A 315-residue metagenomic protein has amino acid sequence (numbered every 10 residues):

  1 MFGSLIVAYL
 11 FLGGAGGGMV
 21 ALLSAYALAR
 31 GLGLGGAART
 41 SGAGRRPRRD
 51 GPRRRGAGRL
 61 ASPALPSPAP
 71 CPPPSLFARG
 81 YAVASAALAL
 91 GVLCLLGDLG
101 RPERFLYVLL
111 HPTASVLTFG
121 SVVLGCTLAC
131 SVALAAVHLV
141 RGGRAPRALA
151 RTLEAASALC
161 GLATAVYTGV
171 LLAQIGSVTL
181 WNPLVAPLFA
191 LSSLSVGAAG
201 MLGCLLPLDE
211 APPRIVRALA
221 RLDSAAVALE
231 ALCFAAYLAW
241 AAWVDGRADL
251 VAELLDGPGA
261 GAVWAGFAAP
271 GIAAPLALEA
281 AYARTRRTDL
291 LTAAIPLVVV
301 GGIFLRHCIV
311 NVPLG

Functional and structural regions predicted by a protein language model:
M1-A61, H307, N311-P313: N-terminal signal-anchor module of multipass membrane proteins
S4, L12, A29, L34 (+5 more regions): Long, contiguous internal "core" modules enriched in hydrophobic/ aromatic residues
A8, D289-G315: TerminUS-proximal long segments
M19-A29, L65-V123: Membrane helical hairpin/interfacial module
T118-G120, S193-A198, F304-V312: Juxtamembrane membrane-interface segments at transmembrane alpha-helix termini
L128: Conserved, charged catalytic cores of large soluble enzymes
